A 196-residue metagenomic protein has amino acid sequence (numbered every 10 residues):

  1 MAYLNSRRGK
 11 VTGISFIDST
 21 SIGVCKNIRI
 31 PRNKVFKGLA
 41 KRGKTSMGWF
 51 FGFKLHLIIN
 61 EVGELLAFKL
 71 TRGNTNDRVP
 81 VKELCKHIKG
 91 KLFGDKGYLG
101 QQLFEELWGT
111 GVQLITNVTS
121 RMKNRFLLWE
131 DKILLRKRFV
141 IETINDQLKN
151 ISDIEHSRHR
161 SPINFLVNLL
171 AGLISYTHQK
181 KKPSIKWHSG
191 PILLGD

Functional and structural regions predicted by a protein language model:
M1-D196: Short alpha-helical elements
